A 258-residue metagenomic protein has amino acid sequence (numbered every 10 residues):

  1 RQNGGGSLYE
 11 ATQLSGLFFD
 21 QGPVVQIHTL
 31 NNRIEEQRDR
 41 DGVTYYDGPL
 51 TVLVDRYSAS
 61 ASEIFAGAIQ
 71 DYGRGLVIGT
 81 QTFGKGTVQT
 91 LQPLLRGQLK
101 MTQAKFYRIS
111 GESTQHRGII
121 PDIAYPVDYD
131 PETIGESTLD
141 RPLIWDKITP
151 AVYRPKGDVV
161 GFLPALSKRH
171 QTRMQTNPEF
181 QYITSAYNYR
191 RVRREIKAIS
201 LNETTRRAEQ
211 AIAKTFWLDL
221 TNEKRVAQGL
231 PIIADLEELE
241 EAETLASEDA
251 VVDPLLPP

Functional and structural regions predicted by a protein language model:
R1-P258: C-terminal "post-core" interaction segments
